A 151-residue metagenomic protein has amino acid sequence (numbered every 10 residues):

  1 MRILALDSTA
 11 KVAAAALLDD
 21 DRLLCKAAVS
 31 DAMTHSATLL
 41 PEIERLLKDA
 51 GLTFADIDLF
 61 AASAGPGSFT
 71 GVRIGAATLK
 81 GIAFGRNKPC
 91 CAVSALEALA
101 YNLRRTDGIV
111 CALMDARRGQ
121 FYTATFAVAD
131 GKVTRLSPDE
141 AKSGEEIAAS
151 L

Functional and structural regions predicted by a protein language model:
M1-A64, A141: N-terminal beta-alpha supersecondary unit
K11, G65-P66, A116-G119: Short glycine-rich anion-binding loops that position phosphate/pyrophosphate groups of nucleotides and phosphorylated
A16-L18, I74, A124-T125: Short amphipathic alpha-helical segments
R22, T34, P89-L151: Surface "functional belts" at beta-alpha junctions
S30-T38, F69, R73, A77 (+2 more regions): Residues at secondary-structure transition points
P41, K80, F84, Y101 (+1 more regions): Short, well-ordered alpha-helices that flank and scaffold nucleotide-derived cofactor binding pockets
K48-A55, A83-V93: Phosphate-handling active-site elements
A61-C90: DPxDG-like acidic metal-binding loop motif
